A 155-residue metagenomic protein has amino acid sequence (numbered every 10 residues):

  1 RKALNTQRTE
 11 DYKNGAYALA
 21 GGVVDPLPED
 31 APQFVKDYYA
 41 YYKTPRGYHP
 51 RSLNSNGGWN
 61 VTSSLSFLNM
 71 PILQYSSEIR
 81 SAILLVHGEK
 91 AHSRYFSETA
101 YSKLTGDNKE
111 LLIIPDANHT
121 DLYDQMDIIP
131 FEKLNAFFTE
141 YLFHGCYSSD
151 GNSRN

Functional and structural regions predicted by a protein language model:
R1-P45: Alpha/beta-hydrolase-fold enzymes
R46-L68: Hydrophobic, aromatic-rich cap/lid helix
S66-R80: The feature captures the conserved acid-bearing segment of alpha/beta-hydrolase catalytic domains
F67-P71, H87-E98: Conserved alpha/beta-hydrolase "acid-adjacent" motif
I79, L85-H87: Short beta-strand/loop motif that positions the catalytic acidic residue of the alpha/beta-hydrolase fold
L111-I113: Conserved beta-strand scaffold positions in the cores of enzyme catalytic domains, especially in NTP/NDP-utilizing
A117-P130: Catalytic histidine-centered segment of alpha/beta-hydrolase-like enzymes
K133-G145: C-terminal alpha-helix
